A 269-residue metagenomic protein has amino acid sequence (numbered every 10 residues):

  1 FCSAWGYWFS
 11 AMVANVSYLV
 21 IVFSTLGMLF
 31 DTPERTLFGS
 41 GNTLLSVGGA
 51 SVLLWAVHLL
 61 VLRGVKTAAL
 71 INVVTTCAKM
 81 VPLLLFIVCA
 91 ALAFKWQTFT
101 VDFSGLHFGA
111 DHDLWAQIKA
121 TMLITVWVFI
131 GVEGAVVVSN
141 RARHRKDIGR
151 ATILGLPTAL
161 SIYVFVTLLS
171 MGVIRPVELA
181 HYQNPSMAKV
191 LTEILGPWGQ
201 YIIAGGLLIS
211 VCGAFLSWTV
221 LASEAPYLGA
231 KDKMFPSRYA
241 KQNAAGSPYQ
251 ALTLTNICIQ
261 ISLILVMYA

Functional and structural regions predicted by a protein language model:
F1-L54, L59-L62, L207-L228, A269: Hydrophobic transmembrane alpha-helices that form the core helical bundles of multi-pass secondary transporters
S24, L29, C77-L106, L168-I174: Hydrophobic alpha-helical segments and their helix-loop junctions in multi-pass secondary transporters
M28-P33, F108, T121, I153-L216 (+1 more regions): TM-loop-TM module centered on a large, flexible mid-protein loop between adjacent transmembrane helices in multi-pass
D31-L45, Q97-V101, G105-D111, R238 (+1 more regions): Short helix-coil transition/hinge motifs at the ends and kinks of transmembrane helices, capturing the brief
N42-A50, L54, D113-T121, Q200 (+2 more regions): Residue-level signature of transmembrane alpha-helical entry/exit and packing/kink sites in multi-pass membrane
L45-W96, T152-L156: Membrane-interface loop-to-helix entry segments
L59, I118-D147, A151, M171-P176 (+1 more regions): Helix-loop junctions at the membrane interface of multi-pass solute transporters
R63-V73, V132-I162, Q183, A230-K241: Hydrophobic, small-residue-rich membrane helices and short re-entrant helix-turn-helix hairpins that build
